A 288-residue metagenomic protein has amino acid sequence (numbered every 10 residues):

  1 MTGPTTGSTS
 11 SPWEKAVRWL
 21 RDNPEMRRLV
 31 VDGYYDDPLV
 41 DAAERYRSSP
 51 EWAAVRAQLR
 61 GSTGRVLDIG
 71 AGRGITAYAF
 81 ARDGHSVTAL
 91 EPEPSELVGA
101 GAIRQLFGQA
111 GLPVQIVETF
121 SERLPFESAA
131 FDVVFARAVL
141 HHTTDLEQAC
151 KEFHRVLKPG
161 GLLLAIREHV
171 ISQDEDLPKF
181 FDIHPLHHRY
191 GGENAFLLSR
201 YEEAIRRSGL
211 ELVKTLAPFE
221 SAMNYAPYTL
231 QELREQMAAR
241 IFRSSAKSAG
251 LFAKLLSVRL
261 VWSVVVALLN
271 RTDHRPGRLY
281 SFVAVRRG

Functional and structural regions predicted by a protein language model:
M1-G61, A79, G108: Conserved class I S-adenosyl-L-methionine
T63-G72: Conserved class I S-adenosyl-L-methionine
R73-R123: Class I SAM-dependent methyltransferase SAM/SAH-binding core
I116, K214, F219-G288: A C-terminal cap/extension of S-adenosyl-L-methionine-dependent methyltransferases that defines the acceptor-substrate
F135: A conserved beta-strand element that flanks and buttresses the S-adenosyl-L-methionine
E147-L162: A short glycine-rich, Lys/Arg-flanked "PGG" loop and its adjoining helix->strand segment in the class I
L162-H187: Conserved class I S-adenosyl-L-methionine
H184-R200: Acceptor-substrate binding/catalytic loop of class I
